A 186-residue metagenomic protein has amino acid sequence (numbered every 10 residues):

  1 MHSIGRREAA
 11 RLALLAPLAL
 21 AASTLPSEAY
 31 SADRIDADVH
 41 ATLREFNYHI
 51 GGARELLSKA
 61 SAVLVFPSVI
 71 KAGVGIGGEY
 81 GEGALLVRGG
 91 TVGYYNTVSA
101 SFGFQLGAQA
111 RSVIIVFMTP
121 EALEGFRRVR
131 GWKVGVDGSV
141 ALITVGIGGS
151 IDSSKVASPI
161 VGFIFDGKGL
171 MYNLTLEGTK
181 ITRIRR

Functional and structural regions predicted by a protein language model:
M1-P17: N-terminal secretory signal peptides and thylakoid transit peptides that target proteins across membranes
A16-L20, I181: Generic hydrophobic alpha-helical segments
L20-S27: C-terminal segment of classical bacterial N-terminal signal peptides
A29-R186: Small-residue-enriched, tightly packed secondary-structure blocks
